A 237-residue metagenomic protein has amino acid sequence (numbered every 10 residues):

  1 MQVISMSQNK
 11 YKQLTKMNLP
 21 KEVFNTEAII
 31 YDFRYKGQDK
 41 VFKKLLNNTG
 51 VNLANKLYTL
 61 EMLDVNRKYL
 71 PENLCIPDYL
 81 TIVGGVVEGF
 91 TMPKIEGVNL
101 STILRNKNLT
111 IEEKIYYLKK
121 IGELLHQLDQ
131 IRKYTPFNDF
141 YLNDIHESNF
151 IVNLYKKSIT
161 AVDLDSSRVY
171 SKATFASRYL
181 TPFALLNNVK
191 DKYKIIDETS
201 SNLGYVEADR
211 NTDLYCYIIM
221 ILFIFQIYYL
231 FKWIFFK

Functional and structural regions predicted by a protein language model:
M1-P20: Juxta-kinase regulatory segment immediately upstream of eukaryotic protein kinase catalytic domains
N18-K21, T26-C75, L104: ATP-binding glycine-rich loop module of kinase domains
D32, K44, K94, I151-N153: Conserved hydrophobic "DFG−1" position in protein kinase catalytic cores
E72-Y117: Conserved structural core of kinase catalytic domains
E113-Q127: Conserved alphaE helix
D129-N153: Catalytic-loop of the protein kinase fold
S158-F225, K237: C-lobe/activation-segment region of protein kinase-like
F231-F236: Juxtamembrane boundary at the C-terminal end of a transmembrane helix
